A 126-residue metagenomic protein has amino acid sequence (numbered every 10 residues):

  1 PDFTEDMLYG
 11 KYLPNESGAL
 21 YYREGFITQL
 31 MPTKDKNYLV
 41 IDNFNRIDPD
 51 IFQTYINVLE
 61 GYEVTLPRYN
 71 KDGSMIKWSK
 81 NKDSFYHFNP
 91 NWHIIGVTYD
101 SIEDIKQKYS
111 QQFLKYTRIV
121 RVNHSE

Functional and structural regions predicted by a protein language model:
P1-E126: AAA+ P-loop NTPase catalytic core and its hallmark functional loops
